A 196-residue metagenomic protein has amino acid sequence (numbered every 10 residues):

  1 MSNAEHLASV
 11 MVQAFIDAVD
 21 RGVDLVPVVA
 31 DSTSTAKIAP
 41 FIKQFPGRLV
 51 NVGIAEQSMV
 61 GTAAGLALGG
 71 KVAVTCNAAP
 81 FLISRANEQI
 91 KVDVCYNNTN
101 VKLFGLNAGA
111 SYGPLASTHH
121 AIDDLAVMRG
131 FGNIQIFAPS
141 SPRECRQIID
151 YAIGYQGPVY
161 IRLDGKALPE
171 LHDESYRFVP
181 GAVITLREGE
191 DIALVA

Functional and structural regions predicted by a protein language model:
M1-R162, A167-L168, S175-P180: Thiamine diphosphate
A152, I184-R187: Short, conserved, surface-exposed binding loops centered on an aromatic residue
R187-A196: Short, acidic loop-beta-alpha module within alpha/beta folds
